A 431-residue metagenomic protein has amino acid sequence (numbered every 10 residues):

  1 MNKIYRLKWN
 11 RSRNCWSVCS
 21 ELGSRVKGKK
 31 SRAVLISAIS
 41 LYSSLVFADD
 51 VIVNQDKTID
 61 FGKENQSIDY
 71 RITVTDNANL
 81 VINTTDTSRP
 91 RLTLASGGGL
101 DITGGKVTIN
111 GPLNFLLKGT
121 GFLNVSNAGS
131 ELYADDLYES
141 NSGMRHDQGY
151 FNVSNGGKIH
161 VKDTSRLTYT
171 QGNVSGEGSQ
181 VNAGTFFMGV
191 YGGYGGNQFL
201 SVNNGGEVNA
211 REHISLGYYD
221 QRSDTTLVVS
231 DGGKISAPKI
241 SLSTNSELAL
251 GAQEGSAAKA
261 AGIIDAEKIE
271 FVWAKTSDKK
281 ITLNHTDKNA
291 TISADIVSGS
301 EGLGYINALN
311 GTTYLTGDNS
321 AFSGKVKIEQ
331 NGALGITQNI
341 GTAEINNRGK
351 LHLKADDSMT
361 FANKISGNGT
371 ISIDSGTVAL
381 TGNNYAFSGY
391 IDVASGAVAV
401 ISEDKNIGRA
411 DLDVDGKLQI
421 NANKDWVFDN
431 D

Functional and structural regions predicted by a protein language model:
N2-G28: Extracellular "spike/adhesin" assembly and maturation modules and analogous cytosolic coiled-coil scaffolds
K29-K30, A260: Short, Lys/Arg-enriched charge-dense amphipathic segments
R32-V34: Extended active-site and interfacial segments that coordinate phosphate-rich ligands in large catalytic machineries
F47-D431: Beta-strand-rich extracellular passenger or scaffold domains
